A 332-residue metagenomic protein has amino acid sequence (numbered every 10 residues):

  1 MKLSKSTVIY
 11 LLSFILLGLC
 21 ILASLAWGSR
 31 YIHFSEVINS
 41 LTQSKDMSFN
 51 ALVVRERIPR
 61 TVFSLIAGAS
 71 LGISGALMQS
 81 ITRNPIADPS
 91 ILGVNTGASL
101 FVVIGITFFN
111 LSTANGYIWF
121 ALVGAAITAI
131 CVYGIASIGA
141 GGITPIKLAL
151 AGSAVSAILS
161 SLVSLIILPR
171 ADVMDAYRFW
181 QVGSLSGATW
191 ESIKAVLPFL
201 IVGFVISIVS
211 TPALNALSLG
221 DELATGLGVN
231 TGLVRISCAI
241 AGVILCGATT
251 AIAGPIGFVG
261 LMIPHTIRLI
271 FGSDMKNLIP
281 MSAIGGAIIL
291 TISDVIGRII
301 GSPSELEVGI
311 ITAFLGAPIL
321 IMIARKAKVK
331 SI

Functional and structural regions predicted by a protein language model:
M1-I332: Alpha-helical transmembrane segments in inner-membrane proteins
